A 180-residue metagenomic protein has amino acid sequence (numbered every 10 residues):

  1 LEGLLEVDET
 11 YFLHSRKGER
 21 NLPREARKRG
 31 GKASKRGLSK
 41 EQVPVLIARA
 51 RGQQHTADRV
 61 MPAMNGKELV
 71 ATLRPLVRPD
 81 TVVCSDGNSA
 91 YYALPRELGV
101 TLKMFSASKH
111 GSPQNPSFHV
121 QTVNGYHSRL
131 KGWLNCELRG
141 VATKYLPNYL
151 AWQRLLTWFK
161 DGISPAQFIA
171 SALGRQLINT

Functional and structural regions predicted by a protein language model:
L1-T180: Residue-level recognition of single "structural anchor" positions that define or cap local secondary structure
